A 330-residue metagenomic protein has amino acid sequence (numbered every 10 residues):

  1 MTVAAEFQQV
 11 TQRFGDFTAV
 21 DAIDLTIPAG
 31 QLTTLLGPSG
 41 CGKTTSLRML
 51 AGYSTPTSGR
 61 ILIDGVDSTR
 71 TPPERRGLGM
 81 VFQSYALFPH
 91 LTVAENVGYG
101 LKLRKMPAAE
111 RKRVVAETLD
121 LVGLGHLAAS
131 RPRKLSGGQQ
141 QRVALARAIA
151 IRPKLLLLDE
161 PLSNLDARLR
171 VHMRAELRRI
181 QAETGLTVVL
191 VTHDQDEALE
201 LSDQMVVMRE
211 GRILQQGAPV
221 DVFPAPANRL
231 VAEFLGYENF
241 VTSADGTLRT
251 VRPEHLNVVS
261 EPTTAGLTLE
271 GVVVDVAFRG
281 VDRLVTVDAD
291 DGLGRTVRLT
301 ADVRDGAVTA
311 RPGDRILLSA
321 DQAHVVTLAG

Functional and structural regions predicted by a protein language model:
E6, T26, L62, L317-S319: ABC ATPase nucleotide-binding domain
L32, P73-G79, Q83-A227: ABC ATPase nucleotide-binding domains
L36-P38: The feature captures the beta-strand-to-loop junction immediately N-terminal to the Walker
T44-L47, V143: ABC ATPase nucleotide-binding domain helices that frame the ATP-binding cleft
A51: Helix-to-loop junction immediately C-terminal to a conserved catalytic motif
G59-D67: Conserved ABC transporter NBD signature motif
T247-G330: Non-catalytic connector elements of ABC transporters
